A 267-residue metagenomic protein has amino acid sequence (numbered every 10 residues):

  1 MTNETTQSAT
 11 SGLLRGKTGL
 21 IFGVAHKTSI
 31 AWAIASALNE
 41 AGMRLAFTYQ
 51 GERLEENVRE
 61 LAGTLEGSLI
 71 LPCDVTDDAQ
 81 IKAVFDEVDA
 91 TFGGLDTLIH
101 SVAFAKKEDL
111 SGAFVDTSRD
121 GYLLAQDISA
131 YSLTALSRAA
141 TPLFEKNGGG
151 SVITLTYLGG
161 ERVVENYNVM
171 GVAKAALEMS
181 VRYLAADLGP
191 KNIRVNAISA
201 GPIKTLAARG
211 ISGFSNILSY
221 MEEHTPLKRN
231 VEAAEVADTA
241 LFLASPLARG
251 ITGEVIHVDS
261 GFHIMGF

Functional and structural regions predicted by a protein language model:
T2-G121, G210: Short-chain dehydrogenase/reductase
G23-W32, A103-L133, R138-T141, E145-P190 (+2 more regions): Catalytic loop of short-chain dehydrogenase/reductase
N39, G93, E145-K146, A186-K191 (+3 more regions): A short hydrophobic alpha-helix cap/turn motif
R59, V169, P190, P202-T225 (+1 more regions): A glycine/serine/threonine-rich, flexible loop-to-helix segment that serves as the NAD(P) cofactor-binding "lid"
G189, R194, I251-G253: Short, small/polar-rich loop/turn modules that mediate ligand/substrate recognition or access, typified
R194-K204, A244, H257-D259: Conserved SDR Rossmann-fold cofactor-binding beta-strand/turn motif
T225-V236, L247: A conserved structural motif in NAD(P)-dependent oxidoreductases
L241, T252-F267: Short C-terminal tail/terminal secondary-structure segment of NAD(P)H-dependent dehydrogenase/reductase domains
